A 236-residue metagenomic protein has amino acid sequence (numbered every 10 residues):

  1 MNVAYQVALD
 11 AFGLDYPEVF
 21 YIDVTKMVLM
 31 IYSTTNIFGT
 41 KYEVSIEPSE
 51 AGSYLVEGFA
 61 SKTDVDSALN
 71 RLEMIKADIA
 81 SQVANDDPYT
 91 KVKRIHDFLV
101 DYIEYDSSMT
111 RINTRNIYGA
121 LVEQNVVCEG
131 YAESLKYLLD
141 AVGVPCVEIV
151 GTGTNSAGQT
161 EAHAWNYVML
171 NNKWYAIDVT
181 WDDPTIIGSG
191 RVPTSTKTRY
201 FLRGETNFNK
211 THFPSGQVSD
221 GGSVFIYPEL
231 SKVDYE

Functional and structural regions predicted by a protein language model:
M1, T63, V122-V126, V150 (+1 more regions): Alpha-helix capping and helix-loop boundary segments enriched in small/acidic/polar residues
M1-S49: Intrinsically disordered, low-complexity N-terminal segments that are enriched in acidic
I31-L69, I75-I79: Non-catalytic propeptide/linker segments at domain boundaries
Y42-P48, Y118-G119, E123-N125, K173-V179: Short, well-ordered strand-loop elements centered on a beta-strand within folded domains, enriched for acidic residues
S61-A120: Secondary-structure boundary elements
I112-V126, G130-Y137: Conserved active-site-adjacent core of cysteine acyl-enzyme catalytic domains
G130-N207: Hydrophobic/aromatic-rich core segments of domains that either
R191-E236: Low-complexity, Gly/Ser/Thr/Pro-rich intrinsically disordered linker/tail segments
